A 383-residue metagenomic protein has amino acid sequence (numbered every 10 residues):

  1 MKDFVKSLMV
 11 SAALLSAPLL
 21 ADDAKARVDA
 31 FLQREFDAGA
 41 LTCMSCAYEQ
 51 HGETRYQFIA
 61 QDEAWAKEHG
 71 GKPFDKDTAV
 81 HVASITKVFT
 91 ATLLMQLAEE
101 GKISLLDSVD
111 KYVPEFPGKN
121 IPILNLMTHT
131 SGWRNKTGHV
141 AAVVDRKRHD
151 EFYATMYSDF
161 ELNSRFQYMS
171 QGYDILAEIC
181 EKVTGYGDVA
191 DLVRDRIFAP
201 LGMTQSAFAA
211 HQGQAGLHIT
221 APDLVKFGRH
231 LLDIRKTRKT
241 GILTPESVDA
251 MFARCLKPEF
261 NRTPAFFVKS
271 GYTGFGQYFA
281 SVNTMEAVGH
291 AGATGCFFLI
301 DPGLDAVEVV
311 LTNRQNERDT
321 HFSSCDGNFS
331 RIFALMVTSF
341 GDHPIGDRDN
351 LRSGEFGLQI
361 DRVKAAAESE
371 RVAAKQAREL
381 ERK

Functional and structural regions predicted by a protein language model:
K2-V10: Sec-dependent signal peptide recognition, specifically the positively charged N-region followed immediately by
M9-L20: Hydrophobic h-region of N-terminal signal peptides that target proteins for export in Gram-negative bacteria
A24-V80, K102-L106, D319: Short, conserved catalytic-motif segment at the N-terminal edge
R27, H81-I85, L97-R134, G138 (+4 more regions): Active-site helix/loop module of the DD-peptidase/beta-lactamase fold, centered on the serine-lysine SxxK catalytic
D29-L32, C46, G52, A79-L106 (+3 more regions): Active-site SXXK
F74-T78, M156-N163, Y173-D174, F208-G213 (+1 more regions): Flexible glycine/proline-enriched surface loops and loop-helix/loop-strand junctions
L126-H129, G172-I179, G213-T237, S247 (+2 more regions): Active-site-proximal alpha-helical segments within enzyme catalytic domains
Q205-A215, I219-P222, D249-V309, D342-R378: Active-site Gly/Thr loop motif
